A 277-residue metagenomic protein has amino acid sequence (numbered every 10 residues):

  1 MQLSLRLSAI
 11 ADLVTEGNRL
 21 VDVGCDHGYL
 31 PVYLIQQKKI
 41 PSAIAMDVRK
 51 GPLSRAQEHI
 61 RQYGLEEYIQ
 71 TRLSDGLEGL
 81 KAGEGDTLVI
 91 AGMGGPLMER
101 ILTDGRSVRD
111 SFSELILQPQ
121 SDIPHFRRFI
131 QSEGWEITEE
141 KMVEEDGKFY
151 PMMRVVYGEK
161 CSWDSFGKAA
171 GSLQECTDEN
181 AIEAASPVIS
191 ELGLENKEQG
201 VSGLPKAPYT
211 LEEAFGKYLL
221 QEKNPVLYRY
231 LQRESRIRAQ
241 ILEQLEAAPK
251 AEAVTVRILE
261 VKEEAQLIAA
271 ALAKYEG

Functional and structural regions predicted by a protein language model:
M1-N18, V32: S-adenosyl-L-methionine
G24: Conserved S-adenosyl-L-methionine
G28: Glycine-rich SAM-binding Motif I of class I
S42-D47: Conserved SAM-binding motif I beta-strand of class I
K50, S54-G83: S-adenosyl-L-methionine
E84-G92: Short SAM/SAH-binding signature in class I
R106-V156: C-terminal substrate-binding/active-site "lid" region of AdoMet-derived donor-dependent transferases
G158-G277: An accessory alpha-helical subdomain
